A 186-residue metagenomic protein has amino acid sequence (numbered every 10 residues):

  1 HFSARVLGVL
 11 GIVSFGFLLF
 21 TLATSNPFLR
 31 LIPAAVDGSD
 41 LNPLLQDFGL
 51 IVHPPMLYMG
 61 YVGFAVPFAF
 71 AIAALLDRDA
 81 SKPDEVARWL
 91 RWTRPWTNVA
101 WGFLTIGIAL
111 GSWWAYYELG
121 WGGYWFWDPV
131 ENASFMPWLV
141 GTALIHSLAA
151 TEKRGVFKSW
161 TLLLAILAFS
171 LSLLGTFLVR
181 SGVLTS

Functional and structural regions predicted by a protein language model:
H1-S186: Polytopic transmembrane helical bundles with strong interfacial aromatic enrichment
